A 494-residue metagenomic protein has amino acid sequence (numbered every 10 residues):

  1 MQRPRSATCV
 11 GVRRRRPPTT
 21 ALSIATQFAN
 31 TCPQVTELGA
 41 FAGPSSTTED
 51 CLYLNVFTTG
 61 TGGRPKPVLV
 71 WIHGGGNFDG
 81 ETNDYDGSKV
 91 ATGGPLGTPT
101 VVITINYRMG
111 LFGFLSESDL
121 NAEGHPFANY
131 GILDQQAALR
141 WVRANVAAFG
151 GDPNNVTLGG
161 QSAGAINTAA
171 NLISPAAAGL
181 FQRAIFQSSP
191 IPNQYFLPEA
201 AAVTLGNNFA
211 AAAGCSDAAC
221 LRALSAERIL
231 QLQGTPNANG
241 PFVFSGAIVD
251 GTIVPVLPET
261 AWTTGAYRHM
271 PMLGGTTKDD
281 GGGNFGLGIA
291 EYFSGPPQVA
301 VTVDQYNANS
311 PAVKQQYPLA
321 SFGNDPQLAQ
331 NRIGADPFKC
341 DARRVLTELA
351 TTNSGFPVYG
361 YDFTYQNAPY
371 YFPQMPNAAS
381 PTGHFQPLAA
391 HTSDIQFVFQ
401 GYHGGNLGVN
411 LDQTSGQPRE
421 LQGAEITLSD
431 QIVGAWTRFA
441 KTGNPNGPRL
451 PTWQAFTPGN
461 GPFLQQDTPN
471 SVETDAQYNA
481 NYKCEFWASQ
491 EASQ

Functional and structural regions predicted by a protein language model:
M1-R64, E227, L232-T235, G240-P241 (+3 more regions): Catalytic-loop region of hydrolases
M1-T19, G286-Y306, P451-F456: Short Gly/aromatic-enriched secondary-structure transition segments
R3-C9, L111-G113, G281-N284, P369-Y371 (+2 more regions): Short, solvent-exposed loop/turn elements at domain surfaces
L38-R222, T235-N237, T252-L287, L407-G408 (+2 more regions): Serine-hydrolase-like catalytic core of hydrolytic proteins
R228-G423: Substrate-gating cap/lid region and adjacent catalytic-acid/histidine neighborhood within extracellular/lumenal
T352, F356, L411-Q494: Alpha/beta-hydrolase-fold serine-hydrolase catalytic core, especially in secreted/extracellular enzymes
